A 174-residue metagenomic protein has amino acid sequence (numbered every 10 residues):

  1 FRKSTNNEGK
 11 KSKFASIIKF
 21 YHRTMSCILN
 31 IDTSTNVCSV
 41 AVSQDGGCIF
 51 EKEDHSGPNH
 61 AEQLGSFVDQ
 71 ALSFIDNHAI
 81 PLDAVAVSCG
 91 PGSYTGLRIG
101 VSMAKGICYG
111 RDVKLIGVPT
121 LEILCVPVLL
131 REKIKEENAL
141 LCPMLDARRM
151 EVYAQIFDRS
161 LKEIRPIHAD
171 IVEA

Functional and structural regions predicted by a protein language model:
K3-N6, K10-K11: Polybasic, lysine-rich low-complexity intrinsically disordered segments
N6, Y21-H22: Intrinsic-disorder-associated, low-complexity terminal segments enriched in Asp/Asn/His/Tyr and depleted of Lys/Arg
K13-Y21: Short, positively charged and aromatic/hydrophobic N-terminal segments
H22-R23, G47, N59, K114-A174: Surface "functional belts" at beta-alpha junctions
M25-C89: N-terminal beta-alpha supersecondary unit
N36, G90-P91, A147-M150: Short glycine-rich anion-binding loops that position phosphate/pyrophosphate groups of nucleotides and phosphorylated
I75-L82, Y109-V118, I134-E136: Phosphate-handling active-site elements
A86-T120: DPxDG-like acidic metal-binding loop motif
